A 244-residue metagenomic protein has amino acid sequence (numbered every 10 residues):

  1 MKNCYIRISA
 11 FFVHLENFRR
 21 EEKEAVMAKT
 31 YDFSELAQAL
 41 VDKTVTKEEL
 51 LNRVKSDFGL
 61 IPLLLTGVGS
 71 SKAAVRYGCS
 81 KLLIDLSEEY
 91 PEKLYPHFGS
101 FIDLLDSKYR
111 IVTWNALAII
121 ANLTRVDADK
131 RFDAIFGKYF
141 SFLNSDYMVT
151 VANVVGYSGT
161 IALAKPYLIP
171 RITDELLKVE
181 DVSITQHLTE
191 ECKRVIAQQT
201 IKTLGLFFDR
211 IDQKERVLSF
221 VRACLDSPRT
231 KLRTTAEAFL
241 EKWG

Functional and structural regions predicted by a protein language model:
M27-G78, D85-L86, L204, T230-G244: N-terminal alpha-helical scaffold/docking segments in eukaryotic complex subunits
A28-S34, K55-V68, P91-L104, D129-F142 (+2 more regions): Amphipathic alpha-helical scaffolding segments comprising HEAT/armadillo-like alpha-solenoid repeats
L50, C79, A116, V154 (+2 more regions): Conserved hydrophobic register position within alpha-solenoid helical repeats
S71-A73, K108-R110, D146-Y147, K193 (+1 more regions): Short inter-helical turns and helix N-cap capping residues of alpha-solenoid HEAT/ARM repeat scaffolds
R76-L86, W114-N122: Non-membrane alpha-helical segments in proteins
I84-D85, A121, G159-T160, Q198-I201 (+2 more regions): Structural signature of alpha-helical solenoid repeat scaffolds
I161, V179-T235: Extended alpha-helical scaffolding segments
